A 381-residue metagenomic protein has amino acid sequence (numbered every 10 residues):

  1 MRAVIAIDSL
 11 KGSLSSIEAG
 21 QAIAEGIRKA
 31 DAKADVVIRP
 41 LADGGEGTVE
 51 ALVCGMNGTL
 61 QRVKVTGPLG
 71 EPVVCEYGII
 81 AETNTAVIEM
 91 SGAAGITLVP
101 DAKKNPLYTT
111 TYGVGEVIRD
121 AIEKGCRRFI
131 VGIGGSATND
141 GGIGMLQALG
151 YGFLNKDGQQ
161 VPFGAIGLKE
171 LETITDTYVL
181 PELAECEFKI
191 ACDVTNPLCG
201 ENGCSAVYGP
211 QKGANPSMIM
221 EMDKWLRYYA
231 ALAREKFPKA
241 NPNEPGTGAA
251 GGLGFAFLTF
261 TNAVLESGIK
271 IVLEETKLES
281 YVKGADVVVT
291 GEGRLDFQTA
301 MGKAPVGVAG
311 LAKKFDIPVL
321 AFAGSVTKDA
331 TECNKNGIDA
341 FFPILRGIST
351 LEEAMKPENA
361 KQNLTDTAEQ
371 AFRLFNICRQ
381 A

Functional and structural regions predicted by a protein language model:
M1-I133, A137-A381: N-terminal loops that bind phosphate or other acidic moieties and the adjacent beta-alpha structural core
